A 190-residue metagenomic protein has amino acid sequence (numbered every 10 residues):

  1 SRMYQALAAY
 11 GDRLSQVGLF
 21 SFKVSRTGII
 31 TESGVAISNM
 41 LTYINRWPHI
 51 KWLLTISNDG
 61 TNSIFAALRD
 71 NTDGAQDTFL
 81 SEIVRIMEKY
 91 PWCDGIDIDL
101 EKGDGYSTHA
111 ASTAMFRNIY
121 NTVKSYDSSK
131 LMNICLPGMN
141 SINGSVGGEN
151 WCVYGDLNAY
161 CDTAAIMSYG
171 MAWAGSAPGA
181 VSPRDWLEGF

Functional and structural regions predicted by a protein language model:
S1, I96-K102: Short N-terminal signal/transit or membrane-insertion segments and the immediately adjacent low-complexity/disordered
S1-I83, M87: Glycan-recognition patch characteristic of GH18 chitinases/ENGases and related GlcNAc/peptidoglycan-binding proteins
Y10-R13, F20-K23, M40-R46, E82-Y90 (+5 more regions): Structured segments of extracytoplasmic/periplasmic soluble domains in secreted or envelope-associated proteins
S15-L19, W52-I56, I96-I98, M132-I134 (+1 more regions): Hydrophobic faces of well-ordered beta-strands that scaffold small-molecule active sites in alpha/beta enzyme cores
R26-V35, K102-F190: Substrate-binding surface in catalytic domains of secreted glycosidases
D59-S63, I96, S168-S176: Substrate-binding clefts and substrate-entry loops adjacent to catalytic sites of polymer-processing enzymes acting on
